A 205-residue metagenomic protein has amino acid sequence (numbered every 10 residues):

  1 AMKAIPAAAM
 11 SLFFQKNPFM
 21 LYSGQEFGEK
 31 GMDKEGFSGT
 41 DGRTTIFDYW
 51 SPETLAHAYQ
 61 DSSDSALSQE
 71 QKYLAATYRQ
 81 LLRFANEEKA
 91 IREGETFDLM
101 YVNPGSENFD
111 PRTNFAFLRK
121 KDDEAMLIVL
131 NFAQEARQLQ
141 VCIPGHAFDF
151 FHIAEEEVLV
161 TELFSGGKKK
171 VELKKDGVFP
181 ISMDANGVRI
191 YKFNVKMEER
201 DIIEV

Functional and structural regions predicted by a protein language model:
A1-V158, A185, F193, I202-V205: Loop/helix patches that line or flank the sugar-binding groove of alpha-linked glycan CAZymes
E156-D176: Solvent-exposed beta-strand/loop surfaces of large extracellular or lumenal domains
V171-V205: C-terminal beta-strand-rich structural cap/linker in extracellular carbohydrate-active enzymes
